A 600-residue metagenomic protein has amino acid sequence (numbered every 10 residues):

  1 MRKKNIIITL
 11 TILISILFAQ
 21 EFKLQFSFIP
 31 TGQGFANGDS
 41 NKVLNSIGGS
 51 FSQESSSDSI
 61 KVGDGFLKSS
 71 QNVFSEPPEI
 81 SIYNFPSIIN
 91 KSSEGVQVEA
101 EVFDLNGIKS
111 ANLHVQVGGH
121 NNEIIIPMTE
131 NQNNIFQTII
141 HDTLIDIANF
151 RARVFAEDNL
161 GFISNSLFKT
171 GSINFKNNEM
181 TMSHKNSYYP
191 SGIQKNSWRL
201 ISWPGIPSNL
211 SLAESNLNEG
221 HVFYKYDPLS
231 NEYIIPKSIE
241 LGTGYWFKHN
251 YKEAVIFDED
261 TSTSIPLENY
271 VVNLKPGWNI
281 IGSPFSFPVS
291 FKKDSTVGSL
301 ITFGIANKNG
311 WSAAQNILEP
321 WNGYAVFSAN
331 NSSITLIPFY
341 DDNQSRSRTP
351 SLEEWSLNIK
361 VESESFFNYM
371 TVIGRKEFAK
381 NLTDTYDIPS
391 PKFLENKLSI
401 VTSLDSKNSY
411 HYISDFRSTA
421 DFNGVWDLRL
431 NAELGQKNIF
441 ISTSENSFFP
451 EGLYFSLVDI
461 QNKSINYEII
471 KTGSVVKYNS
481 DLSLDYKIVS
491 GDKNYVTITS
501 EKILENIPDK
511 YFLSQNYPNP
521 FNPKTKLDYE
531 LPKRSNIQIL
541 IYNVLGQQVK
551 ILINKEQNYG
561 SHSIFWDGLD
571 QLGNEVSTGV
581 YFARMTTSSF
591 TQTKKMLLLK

Functional and structural regions predicted by a protein language model:
A19-V73, N174-F367, R375-N438, T443-L453 (+1 more regions): N-terminal exported-region signature
N41, Y245, Y324, L457 (+7 more regions): Terminal processing/anchoring signals of secreted or surface-associated proteins and related intramolecular
G63-N72, N466-N506: Short, compositionally biased serine/threonine- and acidic-rich segments at solvent-exposed termini, linkers, or domain
Q71-H184: Glycan-association/targeting regions that enable binding to alpha-glucans and other polysaccharides
N72-S81, S345-S347, V489-Y517, P532: Residue-level detector of functionally pivotal "anchor" positions at catalytic/ligand-binding pockets or at interdomain
A156, S490, M585-T587: Conserved structural position at the C-terminal beta-strand of extracellular beta-sandwich adhesion modules
Y188, Q194, L274-P276, I281-F285 (+4 more regions): Surface-exposed, proline-anchored Ser/Thr-rich loop/turn motifs
R534, I553-S589: Short, surface-exposed loop/turn motifs with a glycine/proline- and acidic-biased composition
